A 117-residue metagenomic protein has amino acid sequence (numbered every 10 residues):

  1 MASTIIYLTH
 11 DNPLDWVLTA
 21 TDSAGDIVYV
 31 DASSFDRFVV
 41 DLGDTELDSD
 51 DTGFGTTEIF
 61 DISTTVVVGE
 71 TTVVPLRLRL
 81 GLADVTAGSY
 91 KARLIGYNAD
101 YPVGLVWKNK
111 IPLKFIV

Functional and structural regions predicted by a protein language model:
M1-V117: Contiguous segments within soluble domain cores/interaction surfaces
